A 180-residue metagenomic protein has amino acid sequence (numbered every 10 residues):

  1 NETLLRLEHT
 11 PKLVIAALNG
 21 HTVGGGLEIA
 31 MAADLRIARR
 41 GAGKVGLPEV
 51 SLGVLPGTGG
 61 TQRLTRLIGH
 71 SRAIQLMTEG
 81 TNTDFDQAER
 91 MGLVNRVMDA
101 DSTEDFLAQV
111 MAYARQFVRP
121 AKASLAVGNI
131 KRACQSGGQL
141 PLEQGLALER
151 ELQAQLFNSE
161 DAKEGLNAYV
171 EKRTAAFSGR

Functional and structural regions predicted by a protein language model:
N1, G24, N82, K163: Glycine-rich phosphate-binding loop at the start of an alpha helix
T3, L7, A17, V23-M77 (+1 more regions): CoA-thioester-processing core
A38-G43, F85, V94-A147, E160 (+1 more regions): C-terminal long alpha-helix characteristic of the crotonase
L76-M77, I130-C134, Y169: Short alpha-helical scaffolding segments that buttress acidic/His motifs in well-ordered protein cores
G80-Q87: Acidic, divalent-metal-coordinating active-site segment for phosphoryl/phosphodiester hydrolysis, typified by short
